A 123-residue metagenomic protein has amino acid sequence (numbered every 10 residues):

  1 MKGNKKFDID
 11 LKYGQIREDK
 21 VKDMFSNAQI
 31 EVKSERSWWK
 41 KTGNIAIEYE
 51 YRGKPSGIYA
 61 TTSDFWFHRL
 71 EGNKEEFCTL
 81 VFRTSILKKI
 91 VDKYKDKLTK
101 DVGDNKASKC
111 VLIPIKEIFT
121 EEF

Functional and structural regions predicted by a protein language model:
M1-K12, K41, N73-F123: Non-catalytic C-terminal interaction segments of nucleic acid-processing enzymes
Y13-A28: N-terminal first-folded block
M24-A28, T61-T62, R83-L87: Short, solvent-exposed coil/turn segments at beta-strand boundaries
F25-W38: Conserved catalytic cores of phosphodiester-cleaving nucleases, focusing on short active-site segments
E31, E48, F67: Residues in well-ordered beta-strands of folded domains
R36-Y59: Mg2+/Mn2+-dependent nuclease catalytic core
G53-R83: Aromatic- and glycine-enriched beta-alpha-beta binding-site module
